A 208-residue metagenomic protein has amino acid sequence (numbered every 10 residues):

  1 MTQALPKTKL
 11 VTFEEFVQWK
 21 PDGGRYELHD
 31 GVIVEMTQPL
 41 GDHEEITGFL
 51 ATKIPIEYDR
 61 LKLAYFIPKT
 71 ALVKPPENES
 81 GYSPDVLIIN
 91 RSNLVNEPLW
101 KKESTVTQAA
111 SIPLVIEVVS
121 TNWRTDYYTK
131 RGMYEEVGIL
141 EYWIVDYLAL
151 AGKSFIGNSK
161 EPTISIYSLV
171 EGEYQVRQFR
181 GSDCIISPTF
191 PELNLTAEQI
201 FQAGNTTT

Functional and structural regions predicted by a protein language model:
M1-T208: Gly/Pro/Ser/Thr-rich low-complexity, intrinsically disordered segments predominantly at protein N-termini
